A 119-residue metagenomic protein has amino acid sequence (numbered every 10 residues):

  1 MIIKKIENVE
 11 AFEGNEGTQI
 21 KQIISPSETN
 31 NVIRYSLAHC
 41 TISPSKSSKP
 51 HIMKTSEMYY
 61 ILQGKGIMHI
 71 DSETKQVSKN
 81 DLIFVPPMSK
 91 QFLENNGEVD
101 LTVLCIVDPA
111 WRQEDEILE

Functional and structural regions predicted by a protein language model:
M1-R34, L118-E119: A short, N-terminal "cap"/entry segment at the start of jelly-roll beta-barrel domains of the cupin/DSBH fold
A11, I20-Q22, L37-T41, M58 (+2 more regions): Conserved hydrophobic/aromatic beta-strand scaffold that supports enzyme active sites
Q22-P26, L37-M53: Conserved short histidine dyad/triad with adjacent acidic residue
N31-V32, S47-M53, E94-N96, D115-E116: Short histidine-centered beta-strand/loop micro-motifs that create catalytic or ligand/metal-coordination sites
S48-P50, M68-H69, V85, Q91-E98: Short beta-strand His + acidic residue motifs that chelate non-heme Fe in jelly-roll/DSBH and cupin folds
K54-E57, I61-G66: Glycine- and acidic-residue-biased ligand/ion/polar-headgroup-sensing regions
S72-P87: Short acidic-glycine-tyrosine-enriched beta hairpin
F84, V99-D115: A short hydrophobic beta-strand segment most commonly corresponding to one strand of the jelly-roll/cupin
